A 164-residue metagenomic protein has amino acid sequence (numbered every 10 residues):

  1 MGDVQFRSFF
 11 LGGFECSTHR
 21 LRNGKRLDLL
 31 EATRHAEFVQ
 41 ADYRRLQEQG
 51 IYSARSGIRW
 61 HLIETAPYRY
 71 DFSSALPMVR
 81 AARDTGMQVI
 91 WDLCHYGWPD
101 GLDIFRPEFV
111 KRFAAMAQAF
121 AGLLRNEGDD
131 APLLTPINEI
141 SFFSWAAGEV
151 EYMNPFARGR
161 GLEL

Functional and structural regions predicted by a protein language model:
M1-I51: N-terminal carbohydrate-binding accessory modules
G2-S8, R80, D84-L164: Active-site region of glycoside hydrolase catalytic domains
E15, D28-E31, E37, E48 (+5 more regions): Glutamate identity and glutamate-enriched acidic tracts
C16-L21, R59-I63, Y96-D100, S141: Conserved radical SAM core fold
N23-R26, E31-T33, R59, G97 (+2 more regions): Residue-level signal for well-ordered alpha-helical segments
L30-V39, A66-P77, P107-G122: Glycine-rich anion/phosphate-binding loops
Y43-G97: Aromatic-lined substrate-binding rim segments of carbohydrate-active enzymes
